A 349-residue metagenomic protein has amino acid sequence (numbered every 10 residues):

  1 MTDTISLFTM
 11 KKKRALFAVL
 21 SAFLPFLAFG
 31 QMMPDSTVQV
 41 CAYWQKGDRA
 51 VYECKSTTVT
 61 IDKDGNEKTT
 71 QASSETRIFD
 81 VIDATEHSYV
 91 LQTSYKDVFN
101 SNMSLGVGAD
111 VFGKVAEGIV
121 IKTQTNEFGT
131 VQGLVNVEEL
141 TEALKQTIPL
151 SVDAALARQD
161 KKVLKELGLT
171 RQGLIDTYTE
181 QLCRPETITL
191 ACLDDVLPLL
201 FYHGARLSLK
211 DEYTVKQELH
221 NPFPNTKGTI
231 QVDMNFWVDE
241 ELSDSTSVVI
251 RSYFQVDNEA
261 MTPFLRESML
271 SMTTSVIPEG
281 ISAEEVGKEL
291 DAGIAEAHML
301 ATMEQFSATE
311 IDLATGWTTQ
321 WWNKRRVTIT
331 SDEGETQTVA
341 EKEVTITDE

Functional and structural regions predicted by a protein language model:
M1-S36: Bacterial Sec-dependent N-terminal signal peptides
Q31-E349: Signature of exported/secreted
